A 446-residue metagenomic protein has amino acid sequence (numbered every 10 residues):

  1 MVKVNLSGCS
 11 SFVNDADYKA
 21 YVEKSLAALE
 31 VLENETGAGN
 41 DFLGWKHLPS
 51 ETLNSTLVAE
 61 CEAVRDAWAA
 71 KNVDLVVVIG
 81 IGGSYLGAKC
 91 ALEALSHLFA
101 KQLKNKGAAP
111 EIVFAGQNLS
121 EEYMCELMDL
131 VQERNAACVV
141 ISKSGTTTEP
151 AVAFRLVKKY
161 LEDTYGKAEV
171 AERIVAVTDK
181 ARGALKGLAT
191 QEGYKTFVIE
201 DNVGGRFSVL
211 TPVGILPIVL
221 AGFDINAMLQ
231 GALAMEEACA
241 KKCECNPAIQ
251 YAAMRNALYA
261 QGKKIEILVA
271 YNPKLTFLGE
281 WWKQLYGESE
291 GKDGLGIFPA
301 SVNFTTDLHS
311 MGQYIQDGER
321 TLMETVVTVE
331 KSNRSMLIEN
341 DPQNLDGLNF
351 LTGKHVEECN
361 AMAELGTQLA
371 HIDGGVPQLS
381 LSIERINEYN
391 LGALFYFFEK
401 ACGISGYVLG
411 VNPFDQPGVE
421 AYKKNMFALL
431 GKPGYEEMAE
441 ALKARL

Functional and structural regions predicted by a protein language model:
M1-A70, D341-D346, F350, M438-L446: Extended, charge-enriched "interface" segments that sit outside catalytic cores
E60-D74, L127-A136, M254-K264, I315-R320: Glycine-rich phosphate/diphosphate-binding loops that line cofactor/substrate pockets in enzymes
A63-V64, E121-D129, A252-R255, T328 (+1 more regions): Short, charged beta->alpha transition segments
D66-K242, A428: Glycine-rich phosphate-binding loops that contact phosphosugars or nucleotide phosphates
E93-S96, D129-V131, R155-V157, T190-E192 (+4 more regions): Short, solvent-exposed amphipathic alpha-helical segments in soluble enzyme and RNA/protein-processing domains
D163-E324, E330-N333, G418-L446: Active-site phosphate/pyrophosphate-binding segments
A300-I386: Helicase-primase coupling helices
L379, R385-L446: C-terminal helical/tail subdomains of lipid-metabolizing enzymes
